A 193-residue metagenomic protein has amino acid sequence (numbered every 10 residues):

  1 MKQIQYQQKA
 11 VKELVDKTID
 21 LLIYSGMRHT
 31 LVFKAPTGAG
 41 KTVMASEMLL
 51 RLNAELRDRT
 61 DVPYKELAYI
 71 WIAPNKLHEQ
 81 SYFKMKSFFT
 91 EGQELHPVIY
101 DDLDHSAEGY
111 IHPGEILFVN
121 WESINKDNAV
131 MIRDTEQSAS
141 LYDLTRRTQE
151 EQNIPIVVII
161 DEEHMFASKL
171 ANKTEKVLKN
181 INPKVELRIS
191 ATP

Functional and structural regions predicted by a protein language model:
M1-P193: RecA-like P-loop NTPase motor core of helicase/translocase proteins
